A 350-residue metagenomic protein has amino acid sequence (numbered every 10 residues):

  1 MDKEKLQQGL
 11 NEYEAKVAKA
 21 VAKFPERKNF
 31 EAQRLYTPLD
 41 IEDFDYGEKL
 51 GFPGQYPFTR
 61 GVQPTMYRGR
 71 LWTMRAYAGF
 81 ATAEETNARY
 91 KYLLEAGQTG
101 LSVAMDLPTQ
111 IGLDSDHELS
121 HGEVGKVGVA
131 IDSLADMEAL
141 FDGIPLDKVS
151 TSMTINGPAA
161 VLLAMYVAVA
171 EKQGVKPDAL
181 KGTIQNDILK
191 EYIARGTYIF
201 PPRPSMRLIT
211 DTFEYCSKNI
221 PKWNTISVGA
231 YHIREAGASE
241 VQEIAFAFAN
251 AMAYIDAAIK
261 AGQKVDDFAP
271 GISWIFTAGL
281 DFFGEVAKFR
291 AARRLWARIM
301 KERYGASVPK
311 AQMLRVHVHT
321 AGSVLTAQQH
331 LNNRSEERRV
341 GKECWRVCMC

Functional and structural regions predicted by a protein language model:
M1-G279, G284-E285, R303-A306, K310-H319: Catalytic alpha/beta active-site cores
V161, A291, N333: Charged, alpha-helix-enriched surfaces in structured cytosolic catalytic cores of large nucleotide-utilizing machines
Y254-I255, L295, I299: Short, well-ordered amphipathic alpha-helical segments that serve as non-catalytic structural scaffolds within diverse
L280, C344-W345: Short polar catalytic/cofactor-binding loops
E285-R293, A297: Extended amphipathic alpha-helical segments enriched in small hydrophobics
A297, A321-N333: Flexible, glycine/threonine-enriched loop-and-boundary segments that flank and lead into catalytic domains of large
E336-C344: Conserved small/polar residues in nucleotide/adenosyl-binding loops
C348: RNase H-like, Mg2+-dependent phosphodiesterase core, and more generally RNA phosphate-backbone-engaging helix-loop
